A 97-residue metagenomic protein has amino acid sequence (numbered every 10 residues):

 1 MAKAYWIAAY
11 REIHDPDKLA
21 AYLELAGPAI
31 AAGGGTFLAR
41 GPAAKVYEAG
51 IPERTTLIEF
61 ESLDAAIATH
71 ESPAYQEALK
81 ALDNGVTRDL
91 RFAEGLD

Functional and structural regions predicted by a protein language model:
M1-R54, E61-E71, E94-D97: Short S/T/G/P-rich N-terminal loop/turn motif that feeds into the first structured element of a domain
L63-R91: C-terminal structural segments of small proteins and small subunits
